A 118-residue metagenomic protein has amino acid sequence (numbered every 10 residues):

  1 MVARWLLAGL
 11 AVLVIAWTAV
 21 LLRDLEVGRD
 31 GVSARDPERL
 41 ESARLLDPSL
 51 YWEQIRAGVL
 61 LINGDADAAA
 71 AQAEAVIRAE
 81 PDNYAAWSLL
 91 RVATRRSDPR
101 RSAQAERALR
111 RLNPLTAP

Functional and structural regions predicted by a protein language model:
I15-D36: Hydrophobic alpha-helical transmembrane segments in integral membrane proteins
S42-A43, A75-V76, A108-L109: Canonical positions in the second alpha-helix
L45-L50, P81, P114: Short coil turns that delineate tetratricopeptide repeat
W52-E53, A85-A86, P118: TPR alpha-solenoid repeat register
R56-A57, L89-L90: Structural register within alpha-helical repeat arrays
L60-L61, A93-T94: Residue at a conserved register position within TPR or TPR-like alpha-solenoid repeats
